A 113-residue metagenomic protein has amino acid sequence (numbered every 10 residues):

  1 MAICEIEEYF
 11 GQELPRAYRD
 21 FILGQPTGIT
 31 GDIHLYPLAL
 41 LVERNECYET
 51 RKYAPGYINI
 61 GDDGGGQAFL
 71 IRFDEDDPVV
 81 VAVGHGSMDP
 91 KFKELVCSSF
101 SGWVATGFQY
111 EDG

Functional and structural regions predicted by a protein language model:
M1-D76, F108-D112: A surface-exposed partner-binding patch
V79-F100: A short, surface-exposed interaction/processing loop segment used at functional sites
K93-G113: A short, charged
